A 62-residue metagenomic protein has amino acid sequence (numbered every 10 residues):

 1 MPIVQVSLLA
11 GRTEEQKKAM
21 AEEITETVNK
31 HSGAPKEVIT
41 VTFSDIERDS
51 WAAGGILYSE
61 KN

Functional and structural regions predicted by a protein language model:
P2-N62: A domain-level signal for the structural core that forms small-molecule/cofactor-binding pockets and catalytic centers
